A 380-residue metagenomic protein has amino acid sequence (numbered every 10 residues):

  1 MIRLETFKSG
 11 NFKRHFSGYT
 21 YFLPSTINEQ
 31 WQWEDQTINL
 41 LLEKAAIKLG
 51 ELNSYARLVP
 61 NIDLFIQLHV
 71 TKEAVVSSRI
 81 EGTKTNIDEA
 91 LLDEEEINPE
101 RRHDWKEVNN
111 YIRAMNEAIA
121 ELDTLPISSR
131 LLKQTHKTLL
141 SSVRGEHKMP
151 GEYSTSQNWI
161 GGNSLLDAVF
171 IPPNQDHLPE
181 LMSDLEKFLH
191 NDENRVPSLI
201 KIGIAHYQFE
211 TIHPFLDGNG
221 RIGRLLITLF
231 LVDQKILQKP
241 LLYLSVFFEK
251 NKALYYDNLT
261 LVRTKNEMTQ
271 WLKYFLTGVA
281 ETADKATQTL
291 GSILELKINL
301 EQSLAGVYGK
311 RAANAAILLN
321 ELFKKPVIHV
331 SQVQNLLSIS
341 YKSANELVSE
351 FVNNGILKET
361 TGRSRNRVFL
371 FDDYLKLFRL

Functional and structural regions predicted by a protein language model:
M1-L380: FIC/Doc superfamily catalytic core
